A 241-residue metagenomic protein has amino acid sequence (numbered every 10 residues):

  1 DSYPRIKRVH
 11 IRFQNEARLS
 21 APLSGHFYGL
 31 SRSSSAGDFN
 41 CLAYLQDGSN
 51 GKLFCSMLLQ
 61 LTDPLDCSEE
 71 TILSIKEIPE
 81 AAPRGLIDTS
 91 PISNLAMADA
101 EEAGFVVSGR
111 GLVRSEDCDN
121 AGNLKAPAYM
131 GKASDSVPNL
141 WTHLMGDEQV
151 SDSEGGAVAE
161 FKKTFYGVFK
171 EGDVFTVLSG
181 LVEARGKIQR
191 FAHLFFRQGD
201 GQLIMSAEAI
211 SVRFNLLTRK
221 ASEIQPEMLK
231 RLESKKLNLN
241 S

Functional and structural regions predicted by a protein language model:
D1, G85-D147: Catalytic strand-loop segment that frames the active site of acyl-thioester-processing enzymes
D1-P22, S134-V137, W141, M145-Q149 (+1 more regions): Hydrophobic, proline/glycine-rich low-complexity stretches
S2-E16, S153-K170: Small beta-barrel nucleic-acid-binding modules, principally OB-folds
I6, V107-G109, V158, R185-K187 (+1 more regions): Short loop/turn motifs at secondary-structure junctions and domain boundaries
F13-P22, Y28-D99, F165-E171, L181-S241: HotDog/MaoC-like acyl-thioester-processing domains
A121-N123, S179, R219: Hydrophobic pocket/interface hotspot
